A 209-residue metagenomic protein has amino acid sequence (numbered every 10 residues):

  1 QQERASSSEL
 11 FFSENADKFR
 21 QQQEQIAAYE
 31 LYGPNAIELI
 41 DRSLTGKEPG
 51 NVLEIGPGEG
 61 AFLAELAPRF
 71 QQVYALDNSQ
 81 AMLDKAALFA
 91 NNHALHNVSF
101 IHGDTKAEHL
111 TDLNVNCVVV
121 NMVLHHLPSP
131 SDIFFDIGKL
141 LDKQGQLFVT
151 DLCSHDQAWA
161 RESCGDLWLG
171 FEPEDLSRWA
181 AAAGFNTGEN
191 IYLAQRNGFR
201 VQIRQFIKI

Functional and structural regions predicted by a protein language model:
Q1-N15: Amphipathic alpha-helical dimerization/coiled-coil segments that flank or bridge DNA-binding/regulatory modules
E14, Q23, A27-G33, E189-I209: Conserved catalytic loop of SAM-dependent methyltransferase domains
A27-G50: Conserved alpha-helix/loop element of class I SAM-dependent methyltransferases that forms part of the SAM/SAH-binding
L53, P57-A107: Class I SAM-dependent methyltransferase SAM/SAH-binding core
K106-V118: A short acidic, Gly/Pro-enriched loop at the edge of an enzyme's catalytic core that lines a small-molecule cofactor
N116-S129: A short SAM/SAH-binding and catalytic strip from SAM-dependent methyltransferases
S131-Q146: A short glycine-rich, Lys/Arg-flanked "PGG" loop and its adjoining helix->strand segment in the class I
Q146-R204: C-terminal alpha-helical "lid/dimerization" subdomain adjacent to the S-adenosyl-L-methionine
